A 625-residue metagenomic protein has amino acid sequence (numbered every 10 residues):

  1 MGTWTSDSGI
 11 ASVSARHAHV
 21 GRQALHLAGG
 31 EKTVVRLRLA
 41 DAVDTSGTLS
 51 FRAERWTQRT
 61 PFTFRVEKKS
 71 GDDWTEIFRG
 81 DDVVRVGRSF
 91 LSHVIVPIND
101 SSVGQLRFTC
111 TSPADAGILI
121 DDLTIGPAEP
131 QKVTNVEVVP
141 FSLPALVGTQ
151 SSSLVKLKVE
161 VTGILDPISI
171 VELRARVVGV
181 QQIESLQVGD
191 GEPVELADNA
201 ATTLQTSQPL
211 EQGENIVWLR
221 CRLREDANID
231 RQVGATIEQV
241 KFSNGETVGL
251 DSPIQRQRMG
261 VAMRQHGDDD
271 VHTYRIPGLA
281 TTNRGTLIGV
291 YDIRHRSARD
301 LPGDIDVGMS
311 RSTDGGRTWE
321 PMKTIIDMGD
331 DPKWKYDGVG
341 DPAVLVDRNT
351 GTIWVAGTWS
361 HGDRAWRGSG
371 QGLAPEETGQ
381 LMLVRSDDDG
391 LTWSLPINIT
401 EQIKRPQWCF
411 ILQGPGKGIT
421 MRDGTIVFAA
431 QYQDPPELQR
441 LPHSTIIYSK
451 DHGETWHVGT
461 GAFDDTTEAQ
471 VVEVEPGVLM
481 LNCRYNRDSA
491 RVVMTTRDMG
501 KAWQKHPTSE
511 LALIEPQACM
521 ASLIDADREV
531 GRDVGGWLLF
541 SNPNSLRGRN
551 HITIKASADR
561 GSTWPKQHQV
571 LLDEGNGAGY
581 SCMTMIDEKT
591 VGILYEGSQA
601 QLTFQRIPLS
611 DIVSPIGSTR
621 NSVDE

Functional and structural regions predicted by a protein language model:
M1-Q23: Extracellular glycan-recognition surfaces and repeat-rich motifs
R22-T48, R59, L91-H93, Q150-G163 (+1 more regions): Short beta-strands within extracellular/lumenal beta-sheet-rich domains
A42-S50, S102-V103, S152, G163-E172 (+1 more regions): Extended extracellular/luminal ectodomain segments enriched in beta-structured repeat modules
D73-S102, N199-L204, D573: Extracellular carbohydrate recognition and processing domains and analogous Trp-centered ligand-binding platforms
F108-D115, C221-D226: Short beta-strand-plus-loop segments that form exposed binding edges in beta-rich domains
T111-P127: Extracellular carbohydrate recognition
P130-R258: Exposed, polar/acidic Ser/Thr-rich sequence context and nearby capping/turn residues that mark flexible linkers
N199, S207, G213-W218, R222 (+1 more regions): Asp-box/BNR beta-propeller blade signature and adjacent active/binding-site loops in extracellular glycan-interacting
